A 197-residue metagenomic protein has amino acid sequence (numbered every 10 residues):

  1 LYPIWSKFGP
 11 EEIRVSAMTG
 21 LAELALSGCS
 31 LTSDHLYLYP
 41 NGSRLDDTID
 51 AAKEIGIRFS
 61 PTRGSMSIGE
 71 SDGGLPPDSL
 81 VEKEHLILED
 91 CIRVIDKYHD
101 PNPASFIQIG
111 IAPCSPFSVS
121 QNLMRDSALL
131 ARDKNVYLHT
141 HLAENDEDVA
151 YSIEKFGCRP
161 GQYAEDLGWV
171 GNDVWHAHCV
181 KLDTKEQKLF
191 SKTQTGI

Functional and structural regions predicted by a protein language model:
L1-H35, Y39-R58, L88-P103: Alpha-helical scaffold segments that flank or form the walls of functional sites
S27, I55, D133, K192-T193: Structural motif
T32-S33, L138, I197: Hydrophobic residues within beta-strands of alpha/beta enzymes
S43-V180, Q187: Metal-coordinating catalytic core of metallo-dependent amide/deamination hydrolases
L182-G196: Long hydrophobic segments that form regular secondary structure
